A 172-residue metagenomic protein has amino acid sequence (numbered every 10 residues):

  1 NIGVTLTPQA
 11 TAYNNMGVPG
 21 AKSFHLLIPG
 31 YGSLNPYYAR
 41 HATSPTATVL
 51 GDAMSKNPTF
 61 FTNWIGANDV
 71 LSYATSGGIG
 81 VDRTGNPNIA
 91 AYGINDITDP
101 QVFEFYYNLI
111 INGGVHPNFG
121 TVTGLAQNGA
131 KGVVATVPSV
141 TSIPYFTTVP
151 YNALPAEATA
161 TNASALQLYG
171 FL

Functional and structural regions predicted by a protein language model:
N1-Y106, T141, F146: Conserved SGNH/GDSL esterase-like catalytic core that processes O-acyl groups on lipids and polysaccharides
P45-L50, H116, A126-G129: Conserved nucleotide-sugar donor-interacting segment of glycosyltransferase catalytic cores, predominantly GT-B
K56-F61, A126-G132: Loop/turn elements at helix/coil->beta-strand transitions in domains of secreted/extracellular proteins
N63, F105, G120-T123, Q127 (+1 more regions): A taxonomically broad motif for mature regions of secreted/extracellular, amphipathic or lipid/surface-interacting
W64, A135-T136: Alpha/beta-hydrolase-fold catalytic nucleophile elbow
Y106-N118, G170-L172: Short, intrinsically disordered, charge-balanced linker/junction segments flanking boundaries in proteins
I111, V122, A126, A130 (+1 more regions): Feature captures the catalytic ectodomains and active-site-proximal regions of enzymes that hydrolyze or transfer
V140-L172: Acidic, Ser/Thr/Gly/Pro-rich low-complexity segments that form flexible
